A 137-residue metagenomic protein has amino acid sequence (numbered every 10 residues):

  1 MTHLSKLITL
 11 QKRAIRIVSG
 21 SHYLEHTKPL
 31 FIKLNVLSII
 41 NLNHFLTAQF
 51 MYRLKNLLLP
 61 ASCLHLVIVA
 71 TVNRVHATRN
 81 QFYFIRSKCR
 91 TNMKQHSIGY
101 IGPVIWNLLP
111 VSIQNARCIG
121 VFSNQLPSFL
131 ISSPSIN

Functional and structural regions predicted by a protein language model:
M1-N137: Hydrophobic/basic alpha-helical segments
